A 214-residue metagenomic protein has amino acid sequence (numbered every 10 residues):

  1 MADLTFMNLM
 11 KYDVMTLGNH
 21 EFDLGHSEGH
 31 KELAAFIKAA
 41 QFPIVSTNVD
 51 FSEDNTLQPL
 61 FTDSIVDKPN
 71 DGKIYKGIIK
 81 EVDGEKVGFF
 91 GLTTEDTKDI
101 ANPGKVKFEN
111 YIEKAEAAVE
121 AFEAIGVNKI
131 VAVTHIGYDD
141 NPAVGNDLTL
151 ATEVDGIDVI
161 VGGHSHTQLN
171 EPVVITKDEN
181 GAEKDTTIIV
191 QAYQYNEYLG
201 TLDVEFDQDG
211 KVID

Functional and structural regions predicted by a protein language model:
M1-D214: Acidic, metal/ion-coordinating pockets
